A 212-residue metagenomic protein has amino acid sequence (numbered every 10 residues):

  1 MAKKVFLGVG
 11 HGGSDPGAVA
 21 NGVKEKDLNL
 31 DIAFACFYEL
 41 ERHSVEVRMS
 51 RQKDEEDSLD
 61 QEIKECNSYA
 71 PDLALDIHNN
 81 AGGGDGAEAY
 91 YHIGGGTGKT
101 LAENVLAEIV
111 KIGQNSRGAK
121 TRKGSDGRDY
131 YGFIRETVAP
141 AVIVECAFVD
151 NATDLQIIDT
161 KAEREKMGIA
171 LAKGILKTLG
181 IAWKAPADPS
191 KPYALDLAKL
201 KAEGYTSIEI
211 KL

Functional and structural regions predicted by a protein language model:
K3, D27-P186, S207-E209: Active-site-proximal helix/loop segments of hydrolytic enzymes
V5-V19: Short, surface-exposed beta-strand segments enriched in small/polar/acidic residues
L7, C66-Y69, L200-E203: Alpha-helix C-terminal capping segments
G12, Y38, I143, P189-L195: A generic alpha-helix propensity feature with a strong bias for hydrophobic helices
P16-L30: Glycine- and acidic-residue-enriched helix-capping/strand-helix junction motifs
A187-L212: Short, low-complexity, charged amphipathic interaction modules
